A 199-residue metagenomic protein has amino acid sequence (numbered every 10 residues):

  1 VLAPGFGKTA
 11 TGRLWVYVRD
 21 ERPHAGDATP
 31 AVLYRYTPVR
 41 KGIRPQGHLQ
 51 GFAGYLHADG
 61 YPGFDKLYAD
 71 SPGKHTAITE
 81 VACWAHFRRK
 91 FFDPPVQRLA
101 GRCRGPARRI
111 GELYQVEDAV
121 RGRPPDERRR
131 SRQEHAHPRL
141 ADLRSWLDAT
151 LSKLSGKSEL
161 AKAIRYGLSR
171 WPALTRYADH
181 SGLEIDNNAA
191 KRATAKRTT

Functional and structural regions predicted by a protein language model:
V1-T199: Catalytic center-proximal scaffold of phosphoryl-transfer enzymes
